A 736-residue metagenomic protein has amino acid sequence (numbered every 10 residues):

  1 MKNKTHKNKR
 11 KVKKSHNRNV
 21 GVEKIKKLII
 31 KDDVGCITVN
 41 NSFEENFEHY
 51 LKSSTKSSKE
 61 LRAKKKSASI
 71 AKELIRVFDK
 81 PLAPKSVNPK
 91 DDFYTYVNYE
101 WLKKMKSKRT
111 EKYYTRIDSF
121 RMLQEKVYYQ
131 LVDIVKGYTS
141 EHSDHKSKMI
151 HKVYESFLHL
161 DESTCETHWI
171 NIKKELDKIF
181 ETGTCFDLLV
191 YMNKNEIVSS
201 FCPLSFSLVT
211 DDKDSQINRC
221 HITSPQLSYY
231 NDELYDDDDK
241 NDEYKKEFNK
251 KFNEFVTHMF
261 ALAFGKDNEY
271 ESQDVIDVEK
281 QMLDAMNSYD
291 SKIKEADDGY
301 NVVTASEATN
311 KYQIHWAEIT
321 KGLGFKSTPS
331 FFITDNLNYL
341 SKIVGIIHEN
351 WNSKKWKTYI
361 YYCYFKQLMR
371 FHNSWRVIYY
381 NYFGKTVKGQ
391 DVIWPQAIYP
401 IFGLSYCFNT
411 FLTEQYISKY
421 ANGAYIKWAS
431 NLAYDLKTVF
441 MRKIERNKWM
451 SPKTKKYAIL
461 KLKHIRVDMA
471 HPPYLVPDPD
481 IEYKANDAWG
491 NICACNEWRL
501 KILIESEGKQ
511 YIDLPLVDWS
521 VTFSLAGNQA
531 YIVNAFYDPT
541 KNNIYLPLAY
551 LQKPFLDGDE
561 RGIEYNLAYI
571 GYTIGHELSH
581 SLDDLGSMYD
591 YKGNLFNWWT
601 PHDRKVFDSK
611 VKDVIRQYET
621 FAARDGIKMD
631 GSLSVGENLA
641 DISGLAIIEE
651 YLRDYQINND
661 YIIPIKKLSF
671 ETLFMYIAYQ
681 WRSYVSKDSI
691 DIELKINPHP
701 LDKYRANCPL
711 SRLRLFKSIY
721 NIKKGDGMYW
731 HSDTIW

Functional and structural regions predicted by a protein language model:
M1-K24, K56-K59: Arg/Lys-rich, intrinsically disordered low-complexity tails that mediate electrostatic binding and condensation
K13, E23-K26, D32, C36-S42 (+1 more regions): Extracellular mucin-like PTS segments
A63-P81: Short, Gly/Pro- and small/polar-rich lid/capping loops
A68-A71, V275, Q281, V302-K326 (+4 more regions): Intrinsically disordered, low-complexity linker/terminal regions across diverse proteins
A71, N88-D92, Y96-S163: Active-site-surrounding "flap" and adjacent substrate/cofactor-binding loops of secreted or lumenal enzymes, prototyped
L82-K103, N241-A261, I642-I647: Hydrophobic/aromatic-rich, well-ordered segments within soluble, folded domains that form packed cores
W101-M105, Y229-Y230, P554: Short, solvent-exposed loop/turn elements at domain surfaces
K126-L436, P472-L475, G490-E507: Noncatalytic, helix-rich "gating/capping" subdomain that lines the substrate-entry/channel surface of large enzyme
